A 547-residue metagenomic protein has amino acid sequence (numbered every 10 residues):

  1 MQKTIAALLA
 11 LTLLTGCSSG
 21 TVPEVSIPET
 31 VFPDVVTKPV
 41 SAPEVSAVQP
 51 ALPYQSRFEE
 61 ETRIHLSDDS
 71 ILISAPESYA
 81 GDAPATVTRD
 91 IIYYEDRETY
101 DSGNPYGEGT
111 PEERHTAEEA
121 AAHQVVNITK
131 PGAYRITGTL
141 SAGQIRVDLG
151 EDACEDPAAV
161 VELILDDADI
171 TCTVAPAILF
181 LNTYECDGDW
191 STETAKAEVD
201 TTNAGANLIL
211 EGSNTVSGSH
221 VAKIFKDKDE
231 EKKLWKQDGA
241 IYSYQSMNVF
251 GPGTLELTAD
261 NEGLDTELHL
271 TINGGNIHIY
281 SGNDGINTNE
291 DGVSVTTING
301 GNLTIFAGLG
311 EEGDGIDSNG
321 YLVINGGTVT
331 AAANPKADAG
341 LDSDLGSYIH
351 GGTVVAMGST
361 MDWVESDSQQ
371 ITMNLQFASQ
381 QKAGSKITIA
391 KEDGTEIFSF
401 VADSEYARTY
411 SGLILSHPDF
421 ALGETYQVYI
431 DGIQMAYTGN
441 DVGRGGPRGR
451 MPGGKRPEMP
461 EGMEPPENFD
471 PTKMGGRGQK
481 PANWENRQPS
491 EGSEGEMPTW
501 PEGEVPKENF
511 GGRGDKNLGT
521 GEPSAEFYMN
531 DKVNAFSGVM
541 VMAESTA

Functional and structural regions predicted by a protein language model:
M1-Q2: N-terminal hydrophobic targeting signals that begin at the initiator methionine
I5-L9, L13-A547: A composition-driven surface/loop motif
